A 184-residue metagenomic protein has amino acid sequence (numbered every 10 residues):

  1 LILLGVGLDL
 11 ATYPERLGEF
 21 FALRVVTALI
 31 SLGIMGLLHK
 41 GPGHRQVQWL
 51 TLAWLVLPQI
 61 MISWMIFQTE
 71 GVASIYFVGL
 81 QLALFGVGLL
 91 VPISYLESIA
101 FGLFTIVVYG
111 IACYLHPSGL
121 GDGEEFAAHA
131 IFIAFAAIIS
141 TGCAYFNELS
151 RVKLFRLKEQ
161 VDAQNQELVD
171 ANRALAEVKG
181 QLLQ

Functional and structural regions predicted by a protein language model:
I2-V87, L103-G110: Hydrophobic transmembrane alpha-helices and their membrane-interface boundaries in multi-pass, membrane-anchored
R16-F20, G43-V47, L90-S94, P117 (+2 more regions): Membrane-helix interfacial "entry" motifs
Q48-T51, L55, S98, E125-H129 (+1 more regions): Residue-level signature of transmembrane alpha-helical entry/exit and packing/kink sites in multi-pass membrane
I66-T69, L84-F101, H129, I133-E148: Short helix-perturbing small/polar motifs within transmembrane alpha-helices
S94-P117: A generic hydrophobic-segment detector
L115-D162: Alpha-helical transmembrane segments and their immediate juxtamembrane flanks in integral membrane proteins
L149, K153-Q184: Amphipathic alpha-helical coiled-coil "transmission" helices that mediate dimerization and conformational coupling
